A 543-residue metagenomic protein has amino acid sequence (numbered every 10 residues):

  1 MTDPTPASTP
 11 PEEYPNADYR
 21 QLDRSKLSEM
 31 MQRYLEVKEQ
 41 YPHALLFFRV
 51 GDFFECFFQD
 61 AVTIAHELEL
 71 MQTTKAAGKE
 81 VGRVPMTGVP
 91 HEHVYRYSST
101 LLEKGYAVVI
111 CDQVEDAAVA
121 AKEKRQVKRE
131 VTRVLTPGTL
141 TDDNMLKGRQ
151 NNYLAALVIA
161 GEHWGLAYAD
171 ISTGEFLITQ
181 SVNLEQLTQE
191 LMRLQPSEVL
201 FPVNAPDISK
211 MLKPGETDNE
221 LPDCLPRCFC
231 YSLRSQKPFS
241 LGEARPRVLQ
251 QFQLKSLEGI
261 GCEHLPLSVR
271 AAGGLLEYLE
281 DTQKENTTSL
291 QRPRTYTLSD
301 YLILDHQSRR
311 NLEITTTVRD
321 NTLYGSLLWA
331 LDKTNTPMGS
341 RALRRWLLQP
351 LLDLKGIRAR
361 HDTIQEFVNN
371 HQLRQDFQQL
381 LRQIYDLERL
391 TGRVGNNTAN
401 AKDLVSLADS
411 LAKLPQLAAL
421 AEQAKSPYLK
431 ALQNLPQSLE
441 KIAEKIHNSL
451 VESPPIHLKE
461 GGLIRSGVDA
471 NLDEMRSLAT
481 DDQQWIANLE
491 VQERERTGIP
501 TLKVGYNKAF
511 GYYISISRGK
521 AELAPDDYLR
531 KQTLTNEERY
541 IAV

Functional and structural regions predicted by a protein language model:
M1-Q372, Q379, R389-G392, N396 (+1 more regions): Basic, polar low-complexity surface loops/patches
T136, Y385-G395, L502-I516: Extended, amphipathic alpha-helices with heptad-repeat/coiled-coil or helix-bundle character that serve as
F239-P246, I303, V318, V405 (+3 more regions): Amphipathic heptad-repeat alpha-helical coiled-coil/stalk segments that mediate oligomerization, filament/stalk
R309, I499, G511: Active-site lining segments that contact anionic ligands and/or coordinate catalytic metals
L323, N335, G356, D376-D386 (+3 more regions): Secondary-structure capping and boundary motifs in well-ordered enzyme cores
V394-G395, E490-L502: Acidic, serine/threonine- and proline-rich low-complexity regulatory regions
